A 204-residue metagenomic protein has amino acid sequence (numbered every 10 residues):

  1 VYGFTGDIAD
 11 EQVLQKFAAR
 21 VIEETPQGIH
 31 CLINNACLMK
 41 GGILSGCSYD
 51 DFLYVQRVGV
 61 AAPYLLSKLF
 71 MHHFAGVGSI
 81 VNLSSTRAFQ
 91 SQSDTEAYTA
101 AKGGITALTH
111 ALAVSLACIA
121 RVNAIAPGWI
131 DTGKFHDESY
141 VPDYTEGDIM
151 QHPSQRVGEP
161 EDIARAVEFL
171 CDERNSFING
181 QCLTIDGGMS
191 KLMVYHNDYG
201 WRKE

Functional and structural regions predicted by a protein language model:
N35-K40, G188: Conserved NAD(P)H cofactor-binding loop of Rossmann-fold oxidoreductase domains
I43-L44, S48-L53, D148: Substrate-binding pocket helix/loop in short-chain dehydrogenase/reductase
S67, A101, T109: Active-site helix of classical SDR
H72, A113-C118, S176: Alpha-helical segment proximal to the catalytic Tyr-Lys
S85: Residue(s) in the substrate-gating loop at a strand-loop-helix junction that position the organic substrate next
A124, D143-I178, I185-G187: C-terminal helical subdomain
E168, N179-E204: Short C-terminal tail/terminal secondary-structure segment of NAD(P)H-dependent dehydrogenase/reductase domains
